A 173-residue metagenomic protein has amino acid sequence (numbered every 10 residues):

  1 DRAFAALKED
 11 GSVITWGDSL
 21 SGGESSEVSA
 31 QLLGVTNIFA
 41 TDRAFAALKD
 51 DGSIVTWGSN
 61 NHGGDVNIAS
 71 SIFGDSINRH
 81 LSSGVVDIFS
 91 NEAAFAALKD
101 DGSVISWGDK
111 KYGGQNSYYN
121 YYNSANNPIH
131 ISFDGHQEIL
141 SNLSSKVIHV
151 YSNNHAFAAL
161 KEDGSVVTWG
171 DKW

Functional and structural regions predicted by a protein language model:
D1-R2, G11, R43, G52 (+4 more regions): Short coil/turn segments that connect the beta-strands within blades of beta-propeller domains
A3-A6, T15, A44-A47, T56 (+4 more regions): Conserved core positions of repeat-based scaffolds
L7, T36-F39, L48, N61 (+4 more regions): Sensor of tandemly repeated, compositionally biased sequence architecture
D10, G22, D50-D51, D100-D101 (+3 more regions): Acidic/polar residues in short coil/turn loops that connect beta-strands within repeat-based beta-sheet scaffolds
I14, N37, I54, S59 (+4 more regions): Intrinsic-disorder/low-complexity detector
W16-Q31, W57-H80, W107-L143, G170-W173: Short glycine/serine- and acidic-residue-enriched loop/turn motifs that recur at repeat junctions
V35-T36, A40-D42, V85-V86, S90-N91 (+2 more regions): Repeated scaffold domains used in trafficking and secretory/extracellular systems, primarily beta-propellers
